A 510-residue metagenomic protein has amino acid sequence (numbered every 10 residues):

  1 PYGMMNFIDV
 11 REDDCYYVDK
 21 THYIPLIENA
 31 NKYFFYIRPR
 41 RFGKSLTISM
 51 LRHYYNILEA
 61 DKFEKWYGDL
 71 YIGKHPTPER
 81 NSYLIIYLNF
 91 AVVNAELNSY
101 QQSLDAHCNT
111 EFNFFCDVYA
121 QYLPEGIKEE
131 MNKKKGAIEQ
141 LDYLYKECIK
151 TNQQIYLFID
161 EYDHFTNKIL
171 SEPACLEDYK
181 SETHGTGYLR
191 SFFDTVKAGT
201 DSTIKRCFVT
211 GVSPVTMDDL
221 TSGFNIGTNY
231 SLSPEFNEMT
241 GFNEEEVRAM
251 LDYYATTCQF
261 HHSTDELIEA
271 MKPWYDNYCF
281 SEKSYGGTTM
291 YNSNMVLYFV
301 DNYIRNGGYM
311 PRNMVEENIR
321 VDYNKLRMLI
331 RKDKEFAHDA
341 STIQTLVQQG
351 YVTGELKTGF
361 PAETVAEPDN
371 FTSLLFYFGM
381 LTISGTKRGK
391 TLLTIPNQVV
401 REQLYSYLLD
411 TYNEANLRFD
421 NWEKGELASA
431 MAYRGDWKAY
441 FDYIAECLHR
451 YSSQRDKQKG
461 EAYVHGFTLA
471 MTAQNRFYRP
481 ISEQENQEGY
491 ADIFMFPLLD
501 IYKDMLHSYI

Functional and structural regions predicted by a protein language model:
P1-Y55, E59, E64-I72: Walker A/P-loop-proximal flanking segment of P-loop NTPase domains
G3, D19, H53-D117: P-loop NTPase motor core
A91, D160-E161, S191, V196-T200 (+2 more regions): A short beta-strand-to-loop transition that corresponds to the Sensor-1 phosphate-sensing loop of AAA+ P-loop ATPases
S99, E125-L144: Short glycine-rich substrate-engagement loop in P-loop NTPases that contacts/grips substrate
Y143-K150, D178-K205: Substrate-engagement module of ASCE P-loop NTPases
T151-E182: Conserved P-loop NTPase "ATPase switch" module shared by AAA+ and STAND
T216-S222, Y230-D301: Amphipathic alpha-helical segments of the small helical/lid subdomains adjacent to P-loop NTPase cores
G227, M290-I510: Extended alpha-helical interface modules used as scaffolds for assembling large macromolecular complexes
